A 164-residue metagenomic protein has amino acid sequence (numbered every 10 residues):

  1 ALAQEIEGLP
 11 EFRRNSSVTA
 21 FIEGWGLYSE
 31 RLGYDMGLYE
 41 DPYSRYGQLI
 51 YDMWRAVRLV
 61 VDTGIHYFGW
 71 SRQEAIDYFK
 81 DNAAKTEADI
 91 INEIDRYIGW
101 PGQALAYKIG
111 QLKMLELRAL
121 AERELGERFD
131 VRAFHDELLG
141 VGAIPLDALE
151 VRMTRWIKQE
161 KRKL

Functional and structural regions predicted by a protein language model:
A1-L164: N-terminal maturation segment of proteins
